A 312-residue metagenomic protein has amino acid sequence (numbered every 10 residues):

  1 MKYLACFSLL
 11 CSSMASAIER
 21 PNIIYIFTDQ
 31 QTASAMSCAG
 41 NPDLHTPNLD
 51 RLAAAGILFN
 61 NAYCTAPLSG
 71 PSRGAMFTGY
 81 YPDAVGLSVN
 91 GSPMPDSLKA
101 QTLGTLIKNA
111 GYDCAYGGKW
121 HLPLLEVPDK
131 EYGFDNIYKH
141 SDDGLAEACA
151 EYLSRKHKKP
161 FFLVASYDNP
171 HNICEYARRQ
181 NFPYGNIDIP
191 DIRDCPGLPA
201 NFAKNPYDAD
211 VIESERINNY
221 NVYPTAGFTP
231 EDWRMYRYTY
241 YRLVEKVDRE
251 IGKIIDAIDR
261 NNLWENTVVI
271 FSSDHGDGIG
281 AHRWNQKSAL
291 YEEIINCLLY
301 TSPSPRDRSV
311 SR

Functional and structural regions predicted by a protein language model:
M1-F7: Sec-dependent signal peptide recognition, specifically the positively charged N-region followed immediately by
S8-S16: Hydrophobic h-region of N-terminal signal peptides that target proteins for export in Gram-negative bacteria
I18, A33-A35, A39-N41, R155-K159 (+3 more regions): Active-site-proximal cap/lid insertion segments
I18-I57, A66-P67, Y176: Active-site-proximal N-terminal segment of extracellular/periplasmic enzymes that hydrolyze or transfer
R20-N22, I57-N60, A110-D113, K158-F161 (+2 more regions): Loop/turn elements at helix/coil->beta-strand transitions in domains of secreted/extracellular proteins
F27, G117, S272: Generic enzyme active-site microenvironment
F27, N48, L103, L145-C149 (+1 more regions): Alpha-helical packing segments of well-folded alpha/beta enzyme cores
G74-I187: Catalytic-site neighborhoods of secreted/periplasmic enzymes that process anionic sulfate/phosphate groups
